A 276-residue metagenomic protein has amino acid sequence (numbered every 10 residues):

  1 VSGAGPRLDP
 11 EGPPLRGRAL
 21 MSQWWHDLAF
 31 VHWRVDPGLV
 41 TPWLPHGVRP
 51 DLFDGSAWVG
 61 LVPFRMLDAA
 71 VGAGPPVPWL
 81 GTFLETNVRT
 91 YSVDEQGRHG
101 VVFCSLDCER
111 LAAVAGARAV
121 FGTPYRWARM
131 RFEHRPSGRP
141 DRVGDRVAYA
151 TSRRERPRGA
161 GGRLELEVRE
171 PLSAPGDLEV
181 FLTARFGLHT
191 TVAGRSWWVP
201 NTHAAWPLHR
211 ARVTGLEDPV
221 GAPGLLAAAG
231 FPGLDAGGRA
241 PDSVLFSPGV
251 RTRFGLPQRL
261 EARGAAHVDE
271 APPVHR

Functional and structural regions predicted by a protein language model:
V1-G72, L80, D218-V220, A229 (+2 more regions): Hydrophobic, proline/glycine-rich low-complexity stretches
E11, R16, G74-P78, T82-L84 (+3 more regions): Active-site-adjacent core segments of small-molecule enzymes
L28, N87-R276: Internal, well-folded beta-alpha domain core
A57-C108: Extended, compositionally biased
